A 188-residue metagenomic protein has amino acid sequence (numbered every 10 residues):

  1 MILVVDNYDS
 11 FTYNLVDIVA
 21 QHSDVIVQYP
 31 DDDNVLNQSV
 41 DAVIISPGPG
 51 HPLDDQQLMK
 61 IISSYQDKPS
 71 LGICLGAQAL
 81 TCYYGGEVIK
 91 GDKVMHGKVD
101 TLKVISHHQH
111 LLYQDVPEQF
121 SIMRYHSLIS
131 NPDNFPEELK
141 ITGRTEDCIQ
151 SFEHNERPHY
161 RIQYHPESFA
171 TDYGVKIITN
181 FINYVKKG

Functional and structural regions predicted by a protein language model:
M1, D24, D41, P69-L71 (+2 more regions): Structural signature of beta-strand start/N-cap positions in the alpha/beta core of ABC transporter nucleotide-binding
M1-Q21: Short, charged N-terminal beta->alpha structural module
F11, G50-P52, F169: Active-site beta-alpha loop architecture of Rossmann-like, nucleotide-cofactor-dependent enzymes
A20-L36: A short, well-structured beta->alpha microelement
A42-H108, Q114, I178: Cysteine-nucleophile active-site neighborhood
Q109-E156: Catalytic beta-strand/loop cores that center a nucleophilic Ser/Cys/Thr and support acyl-enzyme chemistry
Q119, R161-D172: Phosphate-binding/catalytic loops
E167-G188: Acyltransferase
